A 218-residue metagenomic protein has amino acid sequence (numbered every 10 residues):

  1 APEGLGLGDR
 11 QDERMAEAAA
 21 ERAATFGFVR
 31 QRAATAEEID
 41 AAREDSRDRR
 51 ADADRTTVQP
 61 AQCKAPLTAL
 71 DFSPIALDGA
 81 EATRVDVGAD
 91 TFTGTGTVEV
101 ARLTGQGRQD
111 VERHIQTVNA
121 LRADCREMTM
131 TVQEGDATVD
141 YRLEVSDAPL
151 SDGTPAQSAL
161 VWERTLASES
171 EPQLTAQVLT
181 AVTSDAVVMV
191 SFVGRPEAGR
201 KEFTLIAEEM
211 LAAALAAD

Functional and structural regions predicted by a protein language model:
A1-E21, R50, V58-A61, L67: N-terminal low-complexity, Pro/Thr-rich disordered segments that flank secretion/membrane-targeting signals
A1-E3, T117, G199, L211: Terminal low-complexity, poorly structured segments
D9, E13, T104-I115, R200-T204: Generic detection of long, well-ordered alpha-helical segments
Q11, M15-R32, R43, V118-T129 (+1 more regions): Sec/Tat-exported extracytoplasmic proteins
A16, V98-V100, T180: Short low-polarity hydrophobic stretches
A36-S168: A small/polar (G/S/T-enriched), proline-flanked helix-loop surface module common in exported/cell-envelope proteins
Y141-A213: A short, solvent-exposed beta-edge/loop patch
